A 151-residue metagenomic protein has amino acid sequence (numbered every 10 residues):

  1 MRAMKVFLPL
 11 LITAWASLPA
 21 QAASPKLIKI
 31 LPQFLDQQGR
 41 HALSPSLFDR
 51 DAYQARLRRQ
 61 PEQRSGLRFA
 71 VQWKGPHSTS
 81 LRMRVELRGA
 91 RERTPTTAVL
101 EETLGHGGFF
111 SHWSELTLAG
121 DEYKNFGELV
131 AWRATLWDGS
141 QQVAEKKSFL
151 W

Functional and structural regions predicted by a protein language model:
M1-V6: Positively charged n-region of N-terminal signal peptides that target proteins for export
F7-S17: Bacterial N-terminal signal peptides
A22-L43: A eukaryote-biased signal for short, well-structured alpha-helical docking elements
H41-G75, S111-L118: Contiguous beta-strand segments within globular domains
P61-F109: Mature extracytoplasmic domains of secretory-pathway proteins
G108-E128: Short, solvent-exposed, Trp/other aromatic-anchored flexible loops in extracytoplasmic proteins
E128-Q142: Internal, hydrophobic beta-strand segments that form the core of beta-sheet-rich folds
Q142-W151: Short beta-strand elements
